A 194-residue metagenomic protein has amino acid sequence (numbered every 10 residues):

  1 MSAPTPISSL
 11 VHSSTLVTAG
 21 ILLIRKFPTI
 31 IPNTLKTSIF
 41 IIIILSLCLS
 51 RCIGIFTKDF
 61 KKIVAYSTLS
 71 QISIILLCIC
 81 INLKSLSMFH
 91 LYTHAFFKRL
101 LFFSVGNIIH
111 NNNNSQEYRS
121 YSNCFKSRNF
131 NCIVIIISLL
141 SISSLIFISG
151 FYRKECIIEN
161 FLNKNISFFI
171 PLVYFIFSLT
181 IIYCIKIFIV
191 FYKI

Functional and structural regions predicted by a protein language model:
M1-I194: Core, highly hydrophobic multi-pass alpha-helical transmembrane subunits of bioenergetic inner membranes
